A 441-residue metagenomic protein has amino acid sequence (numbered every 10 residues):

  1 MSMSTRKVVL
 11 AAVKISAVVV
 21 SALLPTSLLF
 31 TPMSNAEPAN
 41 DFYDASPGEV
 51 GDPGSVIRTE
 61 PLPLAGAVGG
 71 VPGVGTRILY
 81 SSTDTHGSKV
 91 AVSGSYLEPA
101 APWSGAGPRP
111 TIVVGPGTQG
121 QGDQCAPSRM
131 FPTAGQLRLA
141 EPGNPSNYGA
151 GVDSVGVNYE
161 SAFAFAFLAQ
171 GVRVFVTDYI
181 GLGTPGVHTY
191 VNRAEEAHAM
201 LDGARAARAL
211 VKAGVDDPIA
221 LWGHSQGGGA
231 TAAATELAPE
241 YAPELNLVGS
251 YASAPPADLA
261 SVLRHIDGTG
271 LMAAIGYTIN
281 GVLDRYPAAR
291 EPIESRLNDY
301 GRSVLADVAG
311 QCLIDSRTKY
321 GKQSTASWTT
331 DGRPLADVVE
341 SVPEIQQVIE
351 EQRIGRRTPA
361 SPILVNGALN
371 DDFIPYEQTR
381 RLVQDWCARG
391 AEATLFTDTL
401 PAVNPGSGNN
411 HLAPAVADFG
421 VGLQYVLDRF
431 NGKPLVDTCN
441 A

Functional and structural regions predicted by a protein language model:
T31-G107: Catalytic-loop region of hydrolases
H86-S93, L97-A166: Short, surface-exposed "cap/lid" segments of acyl-processing enzymes
A162, A169, Y190-V211: Alpha/beta-hydrolase active-site loop
R205-A273: Primarily recognizes the serine-hydrolase "nucleophile elbow" in alpha/beta-hydrolase and SGNH/GDSL folds
A234, S361, P375-D385: Short alpha-helix in the alpha/beta-hydrolase fold that links the catalytic acid
P256-R356: Accessory cap/linker subdomain of secreted extracellular hydrolases
Q346-Q347, R380, A388-A441: C-terminal catalytic histidine-bearing segment of alpha/beta-hydrolase fold enzymes
L364-D371: Short beta-strand/loop motif that positions the catalytic acidic residue of the alpha/beta-hydrolase fold
